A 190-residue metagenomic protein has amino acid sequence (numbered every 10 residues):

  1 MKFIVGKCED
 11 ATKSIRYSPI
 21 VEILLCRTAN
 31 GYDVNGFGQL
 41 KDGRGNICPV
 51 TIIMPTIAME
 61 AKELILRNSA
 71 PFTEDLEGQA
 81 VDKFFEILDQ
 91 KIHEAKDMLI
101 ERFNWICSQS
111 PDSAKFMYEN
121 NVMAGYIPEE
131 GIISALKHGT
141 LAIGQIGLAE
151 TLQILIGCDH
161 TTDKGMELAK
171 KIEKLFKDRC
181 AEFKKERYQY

Functional and structural regions predicted by a protein language model:
M1-K137, C158, T162-Y190: Conserved catalytic cores of very large enzyme subunits
L141-I154, K174: Contiguous, well-ordered alpha-helical segments that form the cores/surfaces of helical PPI scaffolds
